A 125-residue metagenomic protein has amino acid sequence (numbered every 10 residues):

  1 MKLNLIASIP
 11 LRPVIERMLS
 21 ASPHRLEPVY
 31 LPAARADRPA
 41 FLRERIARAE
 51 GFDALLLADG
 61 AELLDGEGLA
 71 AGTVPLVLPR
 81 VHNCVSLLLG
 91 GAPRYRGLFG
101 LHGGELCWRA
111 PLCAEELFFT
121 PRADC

Functional and structural regions predicted by a protein language model:
M1, P23-P28, G51-F52: A generic structural motif
M1-S22: N-terminal basic/disordered segments at the start of proteins
N4, D53-L56: Structural motif
L19-R25, G72-T73: Short, solvent-exposed amphipathic alpha-helical segments in soluble enzyme and RNA/protein-processing domains
R25-P39: A short beta-strand-loop structural module common to alpha/beta enzyme folds
D37-R48: Glycine-rich, highly charged phosphate/nucleotide-binding loops
L57-G60, R109: Short beta-strand segments
L69-F119: Long, charge-dense
